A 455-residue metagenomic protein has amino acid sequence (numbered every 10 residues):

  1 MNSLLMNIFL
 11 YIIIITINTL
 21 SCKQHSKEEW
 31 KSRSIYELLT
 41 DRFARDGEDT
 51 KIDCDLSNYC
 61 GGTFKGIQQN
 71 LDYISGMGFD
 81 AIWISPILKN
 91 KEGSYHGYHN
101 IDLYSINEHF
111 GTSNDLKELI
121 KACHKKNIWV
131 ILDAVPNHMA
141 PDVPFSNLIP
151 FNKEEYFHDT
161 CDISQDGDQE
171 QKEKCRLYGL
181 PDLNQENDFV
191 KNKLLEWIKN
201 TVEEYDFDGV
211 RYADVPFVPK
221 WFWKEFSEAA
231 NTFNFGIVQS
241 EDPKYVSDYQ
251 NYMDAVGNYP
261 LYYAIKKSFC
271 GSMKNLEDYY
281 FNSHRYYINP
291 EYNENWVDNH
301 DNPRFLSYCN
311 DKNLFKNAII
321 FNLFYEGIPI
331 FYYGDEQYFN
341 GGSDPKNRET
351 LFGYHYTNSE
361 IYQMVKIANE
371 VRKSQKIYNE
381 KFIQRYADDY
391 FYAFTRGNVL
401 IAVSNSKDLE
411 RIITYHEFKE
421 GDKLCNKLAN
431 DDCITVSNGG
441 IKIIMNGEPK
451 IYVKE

Functional and structural regions predicted by a protein language model:
M1-C22: Classical Sec-dependent N-terminal signal peptides that target proteins to the secretory pathway
H25-S34, L39-Y205, W221-V246: Substrate-binding/active-site clefts of carbohydrate-active enzymes
I120, H124, E196-W296, N310-K312 (+4 more regions): Active-site-proximal helices and loops of the catalytic beta/alpha 8
N184, S307-Y308: Second-shell loop/turn segments in exported
Y332-Q337: Short acidic/histidine-rich active-site segments
